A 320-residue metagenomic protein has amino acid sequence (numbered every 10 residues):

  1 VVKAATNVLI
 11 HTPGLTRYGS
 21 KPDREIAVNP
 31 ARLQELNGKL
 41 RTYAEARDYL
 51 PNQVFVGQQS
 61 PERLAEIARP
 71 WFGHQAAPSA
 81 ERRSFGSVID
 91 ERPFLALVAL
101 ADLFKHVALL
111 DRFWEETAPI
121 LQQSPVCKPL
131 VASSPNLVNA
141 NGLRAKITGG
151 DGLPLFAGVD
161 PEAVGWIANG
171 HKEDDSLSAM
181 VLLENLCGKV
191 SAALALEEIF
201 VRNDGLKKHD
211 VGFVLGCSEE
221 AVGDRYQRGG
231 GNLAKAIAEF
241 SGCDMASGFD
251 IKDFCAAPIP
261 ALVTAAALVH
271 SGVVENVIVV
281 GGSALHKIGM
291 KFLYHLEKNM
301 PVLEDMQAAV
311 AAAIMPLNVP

Functional and structural regions predicted by a protein language model:
V1-L215, S241, I314, P320: Conserved "HGTGT" condensation-loop signature of ketosynthase/thiolase-family condensing enzymes that catalyze
I167-S176, L182, G223-T264, L268-E275 (+1 more regions): Conserved catalytic cysteine-centered active-site region of acyl-thioester-dependent Claisen-condensing enzymes
C187-L194, H209, R228, N232 (+4 more regions): Conserved active-site and cofactor/substrate-binding residues in soluble primary-metabolism enzymes
L194-R202, L262-A266, M300: Short alpha-helical segments and helix-capping/turn motifs at coil-helix boundaries
R202-F213, G242-S247, S271-G281: Structural signature of cysteine-dependent C-C bond-forming condensing enzymes
C217, K252, V277-S283: Short beta-strand segments
L285-P320: Glycine-/small-residue-rich "gating" segment that lines the acyl/pantetheine channel and substrate pocket
